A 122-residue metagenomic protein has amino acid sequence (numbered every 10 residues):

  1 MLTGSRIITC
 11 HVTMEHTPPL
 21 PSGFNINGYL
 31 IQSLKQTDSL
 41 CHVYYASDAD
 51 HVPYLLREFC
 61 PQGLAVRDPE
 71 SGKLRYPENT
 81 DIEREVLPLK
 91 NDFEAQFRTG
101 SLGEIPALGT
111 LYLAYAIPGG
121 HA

Functional and structural regions predicted by a protein language model:
M1-S33: Juxta-kinase regulatory segment immediately upstream of eukaryotic protein kinase catalytic domains
M1-T3, L89, P118: Contiguous N-terminal and early-domain "leader" segments and peripheral loops that mark the onset or edge of a domain
I7, S33, L40-R98: ATP-binding glycine-rich loop module of kinase domains
H16-P19, H51, E104: Selective for proline/serine-rich intrinsically disordered segments in cytosolic/nuclear regulatory regions
I26, D38, H51, I117-P118: A generic fold-level signal
T37-L40, L111: Ser/Thr- and Asn-enriched, surface-exposed coil loops between beta-strands
R98-G120: Short beta-strand micro-motifs within the conserved protein kinase catalytic domain, predominantly in the N-lobe
